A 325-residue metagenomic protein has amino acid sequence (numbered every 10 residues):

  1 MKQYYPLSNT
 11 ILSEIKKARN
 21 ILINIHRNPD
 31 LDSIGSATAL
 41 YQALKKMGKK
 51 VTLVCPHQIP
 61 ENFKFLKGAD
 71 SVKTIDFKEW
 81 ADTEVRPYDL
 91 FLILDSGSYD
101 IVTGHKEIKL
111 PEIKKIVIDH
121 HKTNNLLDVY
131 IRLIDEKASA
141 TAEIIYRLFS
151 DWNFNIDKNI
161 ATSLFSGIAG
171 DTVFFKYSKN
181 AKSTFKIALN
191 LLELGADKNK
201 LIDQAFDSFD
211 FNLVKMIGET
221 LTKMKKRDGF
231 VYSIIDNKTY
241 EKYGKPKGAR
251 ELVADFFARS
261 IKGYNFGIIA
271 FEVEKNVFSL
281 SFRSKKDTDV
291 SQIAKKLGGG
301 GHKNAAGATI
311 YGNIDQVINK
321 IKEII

Functional and structural regions predicted by a protein language model:
M1-N9, I108-K115, E136-I145: An acidic intrinsically disordered interaction segment
K2-N28, S33-K67, S71, E79-L90 (+1 more regions): Hydrophobic helix-and-loop "lid/oligomerization" segment in the mid-to-C-terminal part of catalytic domains
Q3-T10, S96-S98, L148-D151: Short, motif-level signal for alpha-helix interfacial/capping segments enriched in acidic residues and aromatics/proline
A39-Y41, I108-P111, L133-I134, K186: Glycine-rich, phosphate-binding/catalytic loops in enzymes
G68-V72, L110, L133-E136, S284: Short, hinge-like loop/turn segments at secondary-structure boundaries
K73-I131: Active-site cofactor/cluster-binding pocket
K115-V117, R132-L133, F230-Y232, I269: Conserved beta-strand scaffold positions in the cores of enzyme catalytic domains, especially in NTP/NDP-utilizing
I118-I187: Short alpha-helices
